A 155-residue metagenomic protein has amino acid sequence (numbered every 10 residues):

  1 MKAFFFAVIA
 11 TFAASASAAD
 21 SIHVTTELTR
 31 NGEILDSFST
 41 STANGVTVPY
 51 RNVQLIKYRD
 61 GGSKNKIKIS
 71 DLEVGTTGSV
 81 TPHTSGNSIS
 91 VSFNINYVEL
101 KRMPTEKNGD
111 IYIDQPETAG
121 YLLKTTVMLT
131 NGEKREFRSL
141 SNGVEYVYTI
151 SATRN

Functional and structural regions predicted by a protein language model:
M1-F4: Positively charged n-region of N-terminal signal peptides that target proteins for export
A13-S15: N-terminal signal peptide c-region/cleavage motif recognized by signal peptidases
A18-N155: Outer membrane pore-forming secretion/assembly proteins and partners of Gram-negative envelopes
